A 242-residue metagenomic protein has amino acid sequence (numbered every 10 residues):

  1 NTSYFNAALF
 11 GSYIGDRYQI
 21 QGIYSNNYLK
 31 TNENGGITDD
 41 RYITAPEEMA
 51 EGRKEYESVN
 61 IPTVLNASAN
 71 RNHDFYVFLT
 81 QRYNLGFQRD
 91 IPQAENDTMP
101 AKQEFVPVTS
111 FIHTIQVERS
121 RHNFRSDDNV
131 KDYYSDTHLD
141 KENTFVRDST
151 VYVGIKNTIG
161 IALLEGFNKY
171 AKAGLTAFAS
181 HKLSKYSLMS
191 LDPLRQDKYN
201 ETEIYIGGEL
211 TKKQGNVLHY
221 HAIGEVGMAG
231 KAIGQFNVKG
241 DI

Functional and structural regions predicted by a protein language model:
N1-T2, A7, L191, V217-A232: Transmembrane beta-strand segments that form the barrel wall of outer-membrane beta-barrel proteins
T2-H73: Outer-membrane beta-barrel translocator/channel fold
T2-Y4, E33-D39, Q93-A94, N123-V130 (+2 more regions): Outer-membrane beta-barrel translocator domains and adjoining extracellular loop/strand segments of Gram-negative
S3-F5, R71-L79, V153-N157, N200-I206 (+1 more regions): Residues that define the transmembrane beta-barrel architecture of outer-membrane proteins
L9-Y13, L79-L85, N157-E165, I206-K212 (+1 more regions): Residues on the lipid-exposed face of transmembrane beta-strands in outer-membrane beta-barrel proteins
G15, N26-K30, L85, I115-R121 (+3 more regions): Transmembrane beta-strands of outer-membrane beta-barrel pores
G15-G22, F87-I91, R121, N168-L175 (+1 more regions): Repeated loop/turn-to-beta-strand initiation elements of outer-membrane beta-barrel proteins
G22, F111-I115, L175-A179, A222-G224 (+1 more regions): Membrane-embedded beta-strand positions of outer-membrane beta-barrel proteins
